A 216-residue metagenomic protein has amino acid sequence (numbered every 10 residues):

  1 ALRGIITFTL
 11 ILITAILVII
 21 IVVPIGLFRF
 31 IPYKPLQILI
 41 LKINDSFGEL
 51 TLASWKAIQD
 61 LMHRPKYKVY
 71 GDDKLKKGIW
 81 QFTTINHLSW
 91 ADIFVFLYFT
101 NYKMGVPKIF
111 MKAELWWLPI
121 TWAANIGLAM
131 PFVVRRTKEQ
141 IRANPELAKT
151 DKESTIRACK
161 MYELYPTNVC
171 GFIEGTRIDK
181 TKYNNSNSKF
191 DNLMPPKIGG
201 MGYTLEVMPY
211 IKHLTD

Functional and structural regions predicted by a protein language model:
A1-Q81, H87-S89, F94-V95: Membrane-anchoring hydrophobic helices of lipid-metabolizing enzymes
I58-D216: Soluble catalytic domains of membrane acyltransferases
